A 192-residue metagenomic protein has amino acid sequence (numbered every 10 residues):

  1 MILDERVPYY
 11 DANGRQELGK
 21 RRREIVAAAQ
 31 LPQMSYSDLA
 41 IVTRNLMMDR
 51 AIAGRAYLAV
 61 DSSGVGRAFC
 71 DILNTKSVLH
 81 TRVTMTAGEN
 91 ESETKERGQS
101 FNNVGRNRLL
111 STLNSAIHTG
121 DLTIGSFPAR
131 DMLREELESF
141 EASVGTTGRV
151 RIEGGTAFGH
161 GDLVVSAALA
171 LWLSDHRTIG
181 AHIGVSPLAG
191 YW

Functional and structural regions predicted by a protein language model:
M1-I2, N13-Q16, D71-L73, I179-P187: Composition- and surface-driven signal marking solvent-exposed, interaction-prone regions in large proteins
M1-V7, S166-A170: Acidic, metal-ligating active-site segments
V7-T147, W192: Mg2+-dependent endonuclease catalytic cores in nucleic-acid-processing enzymes, primarily RNase H-like
T75, R130, G154, I183-G184: Flexible domain-boundary/linker segments
F101, A157-F158: Residue-level "hotspot" positions that anchor or transmit function at local structural transition points
T146-A157: Short, solvent-exposed helix-loop connector elements
G161-W192: Acidic two-metal-ion nuclease catalytic site recognized across multiple nuclease folds, prominently DnaQ/RNase D-T
